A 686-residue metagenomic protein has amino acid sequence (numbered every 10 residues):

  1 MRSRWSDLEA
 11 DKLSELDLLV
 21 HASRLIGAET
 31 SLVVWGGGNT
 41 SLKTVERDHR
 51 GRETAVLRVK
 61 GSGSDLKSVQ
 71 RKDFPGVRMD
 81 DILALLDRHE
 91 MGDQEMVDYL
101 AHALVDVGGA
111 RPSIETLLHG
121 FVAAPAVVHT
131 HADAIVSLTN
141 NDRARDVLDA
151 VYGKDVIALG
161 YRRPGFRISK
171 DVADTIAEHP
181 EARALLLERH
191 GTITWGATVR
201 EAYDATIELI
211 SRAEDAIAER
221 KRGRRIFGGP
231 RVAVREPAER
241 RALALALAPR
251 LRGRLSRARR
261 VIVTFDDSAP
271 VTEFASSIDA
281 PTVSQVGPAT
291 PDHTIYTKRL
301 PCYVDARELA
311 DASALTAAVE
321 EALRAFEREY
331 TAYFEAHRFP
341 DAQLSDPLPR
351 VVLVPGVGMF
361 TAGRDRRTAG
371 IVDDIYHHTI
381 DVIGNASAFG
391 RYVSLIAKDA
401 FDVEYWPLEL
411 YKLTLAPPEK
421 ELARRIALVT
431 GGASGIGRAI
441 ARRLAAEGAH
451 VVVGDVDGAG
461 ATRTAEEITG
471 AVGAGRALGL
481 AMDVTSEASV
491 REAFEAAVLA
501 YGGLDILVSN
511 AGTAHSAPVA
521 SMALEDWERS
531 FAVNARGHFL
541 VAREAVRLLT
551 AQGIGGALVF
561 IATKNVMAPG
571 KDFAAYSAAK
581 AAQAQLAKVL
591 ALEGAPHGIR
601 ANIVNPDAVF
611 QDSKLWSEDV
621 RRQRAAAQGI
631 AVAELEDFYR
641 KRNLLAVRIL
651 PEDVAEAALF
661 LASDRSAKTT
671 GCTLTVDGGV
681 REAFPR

Functional and structural regions predicted by a protein language model:
M1-A427, A439: Glycine-rich flexible loops
V508, A595, R600, T669-G671: Short, small/polar-rich loop/turn modules that mediate ligand/substrate recognition or access, typified
P518-V519, D526-E528, R621, Y639: Substrate-binding pocket helix/loop in short-chain dehydrogenase/reductase
A520, A568-A574, P596, A646 (+1 more regions): Active-site loop immediately N-terminal to the catalytic Tyr-X3-Lys motif of short-chain dehydrogenase/reductase
A542, A579-A582, A587: Active-site helix of classical SDR
R547, L592-E593, A667: Alpha-helical segment proximal to the catalytic Tyr-Lys
A658, T670-R686: Short C-terminal tail/terminal secondary-structure segment of NAD(P)H-dependent dehydrogenase/reductase domains
